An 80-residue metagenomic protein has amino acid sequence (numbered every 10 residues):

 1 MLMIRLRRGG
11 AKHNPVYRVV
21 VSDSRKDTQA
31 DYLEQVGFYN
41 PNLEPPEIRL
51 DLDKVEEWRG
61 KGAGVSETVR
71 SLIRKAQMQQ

Functional and structural regions predicted by a protein language model:
M1-Q80: Structured, basic alpha/beta domains of bacterial-type, RNA-associated proteins
